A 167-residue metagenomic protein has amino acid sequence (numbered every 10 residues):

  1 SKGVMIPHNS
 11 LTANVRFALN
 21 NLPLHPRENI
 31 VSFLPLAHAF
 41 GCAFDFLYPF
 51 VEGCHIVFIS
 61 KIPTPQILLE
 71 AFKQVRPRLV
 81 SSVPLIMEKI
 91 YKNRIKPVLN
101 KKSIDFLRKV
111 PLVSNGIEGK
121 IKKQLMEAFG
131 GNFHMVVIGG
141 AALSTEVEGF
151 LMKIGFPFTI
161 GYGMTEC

Functional and structural regions predicted by a protein language model:
S1-V15: Conserved AMP-binding A3 loop
S1-V4, I30, P35, V80 (+3 more regions): Conserved S/T- and glycine-rich ATP-binding loop of Class I adenylate-forming
K2, I6, L112-G116, I138: Short, surface-exposed alpha-helical recognition segments that flank or form part of ligand/macromolecule-binding
K2-G3, G41, G53, G131 (+2 more regions): Glycine-centered flexibility sites
T12-N29, L36-Q124, N132, K153 (+1 more regions): Conserved AMP-binding/adenylation subdomain of ANL enzymes
L85, G139-V147, I160-C167: Conserved A3 ("GATE") glycine/threonine-rich loop of ANL adenylate-forming enzymes
I121-F129, F133-A141, T145-K153: Alpha/beta-hydrolase fold catalytic core
